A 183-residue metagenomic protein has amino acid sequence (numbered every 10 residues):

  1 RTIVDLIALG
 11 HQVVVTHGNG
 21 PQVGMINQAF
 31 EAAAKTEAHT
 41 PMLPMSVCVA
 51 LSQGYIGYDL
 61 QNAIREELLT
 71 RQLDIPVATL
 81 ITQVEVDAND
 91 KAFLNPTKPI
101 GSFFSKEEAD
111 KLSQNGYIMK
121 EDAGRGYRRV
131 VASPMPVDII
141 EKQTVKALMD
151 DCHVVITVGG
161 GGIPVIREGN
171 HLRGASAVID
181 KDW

Functional and structural regions predicted by a protein language model:
R1, R125-A132, I166-A175: Short, basic, glycine/proline-bearing loop/turn elements
R1-V14, M25-A32, A147-D151: N-terminal glycine-/serine-/threonine-rich phosphate-binding loop
Q12-M25, P76-I81, V155-V158: Short beta-strand segments at enzyme active-site cores
G20-G24, V86-A88, I163-V165: Short, active-site-adjacent cap segments at secondary-structure transitions
A33-V155: Ligand-binding beta-strand-loop-alpha-helix segment within the catalytic cores of soluble metabolic enzymes
T40, A147, H171-W183: Gly/Ser/Thr-rich active-site loops/lids in small-molecule metabolic enzymes that frequently grip phosphoryl groups
C152-T157, G161-V165: Conserved active-site beta-strand-loop modules that form the wall/rim of enzyme catalytic pockets and either contain
